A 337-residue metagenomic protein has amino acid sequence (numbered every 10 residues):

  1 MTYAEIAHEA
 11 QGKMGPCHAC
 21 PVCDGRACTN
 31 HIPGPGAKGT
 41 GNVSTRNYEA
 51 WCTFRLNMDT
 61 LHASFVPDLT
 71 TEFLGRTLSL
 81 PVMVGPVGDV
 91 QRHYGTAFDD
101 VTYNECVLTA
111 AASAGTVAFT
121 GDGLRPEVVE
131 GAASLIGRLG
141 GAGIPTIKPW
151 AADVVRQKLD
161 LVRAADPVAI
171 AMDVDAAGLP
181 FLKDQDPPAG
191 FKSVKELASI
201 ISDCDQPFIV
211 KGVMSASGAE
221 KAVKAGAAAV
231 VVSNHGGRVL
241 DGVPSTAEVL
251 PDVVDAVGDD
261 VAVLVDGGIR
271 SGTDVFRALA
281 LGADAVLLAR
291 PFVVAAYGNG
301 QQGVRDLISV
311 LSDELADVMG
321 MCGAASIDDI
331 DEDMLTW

Functional and structural regions predicted by a protein language model:
M1-T29, G237-A262, R270, D274-W337: Conserved active-site-proximal phosphate/metal-binding subdomains
T2-S79, I330: An N-cap/entry alpha-helix motif that binds or orients negatively charged groups
G41-V129: N-terminal functional module of multi-domain proteins
W51-M58, A111, R163-D166, C204 (+3 more regions): Structural signal for hydrophobic packing residues in well-ordered secondary-structure cores of soluble enzyme domains
Y94, F119-G121, I144-W150, K183-P188: Flexible, glycine/proline-enriched loop segments at strand-loop-helix junctions that form or flank small-ligand binding
T109, G137-R138, W150-V265, G272-A295: Alpha/beta enzyme core
V117-D122, I144-T146, V231-V232, V286-L288: Short hydrophobic alpha-helical runs that function as membrane-insertion/retention elements
V128-V154: Long, hydrophobic, well-ordered secondary-structure blocks that form the structural core and pocket-lining surfaces
